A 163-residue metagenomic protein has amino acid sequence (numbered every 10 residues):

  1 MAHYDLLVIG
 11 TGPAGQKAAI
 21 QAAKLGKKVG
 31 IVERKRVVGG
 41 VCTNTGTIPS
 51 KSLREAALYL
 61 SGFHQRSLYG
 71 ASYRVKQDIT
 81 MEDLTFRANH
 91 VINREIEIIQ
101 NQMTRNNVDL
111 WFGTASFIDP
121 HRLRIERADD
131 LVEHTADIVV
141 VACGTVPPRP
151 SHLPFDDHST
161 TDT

Functional and structural regions predicted by a protein language model:
M1-A14: Beta1/beta-strand and adjacent pyrophosphate-binding region of the FAD-binding site in flavoprotein oxidoreductases
A2-Y4, I20-K27, E33-T163: Glycine-rich flavin
I9, V32-E33: The conserved SAM/SAH-binding core of class I Rossmann-like methyltransferase domains, concentrating on the hydrophobic
K17: Short alpha-helical segment within the catalytic ATP-binding CA
